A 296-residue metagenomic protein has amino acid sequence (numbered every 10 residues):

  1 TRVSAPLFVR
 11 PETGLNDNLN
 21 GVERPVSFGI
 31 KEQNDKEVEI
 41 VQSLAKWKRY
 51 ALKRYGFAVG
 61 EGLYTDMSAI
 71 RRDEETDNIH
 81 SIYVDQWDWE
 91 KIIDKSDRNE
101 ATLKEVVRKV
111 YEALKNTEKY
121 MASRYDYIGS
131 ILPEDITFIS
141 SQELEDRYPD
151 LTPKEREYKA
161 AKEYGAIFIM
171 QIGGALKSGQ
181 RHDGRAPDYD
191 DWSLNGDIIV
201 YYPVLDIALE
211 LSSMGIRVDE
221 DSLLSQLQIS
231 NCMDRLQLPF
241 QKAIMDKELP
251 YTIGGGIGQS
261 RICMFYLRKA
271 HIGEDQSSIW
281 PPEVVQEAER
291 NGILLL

Functional and structural regions predicted by a protein language model:
T1-H80, D88-I92: Class II aminoacyl-tRNA synthetase-like tRNA-binding/catalytic domains
T1-V3, E118-R124, F265: Surface-exposed helix-capping loop/turn segments at secondary-structure junctions
V9-N16, S130-I139, P281: N-terminal pre-domains immediately preceding structured catalytic cores
N18, G29-K31, K53-V59, I79-S81 (+4 more regions): A general structural signal for short secondary-structure junctions and capping/turn motifs
D35, E61, V84, Y164 (+1 more regions): Short connector loops at helix/strand junctions that flank enzyme active sites, especially segments positioning acidic
A45-R49, L63, Q86, E100 (+4 more regions): Alpha-helix initiation and N-capping motif
T65-L151, E155: Extended, charged alpha-beta segments that form solvent-exposed binding/catalytic grooves in nucleic-acid-handling
S68-I70, S141-L296: A translation/RNA-centric and nucleic-acid-associated enzymatic feature enriched in Class II aminoacyl-tRNA synthetases
